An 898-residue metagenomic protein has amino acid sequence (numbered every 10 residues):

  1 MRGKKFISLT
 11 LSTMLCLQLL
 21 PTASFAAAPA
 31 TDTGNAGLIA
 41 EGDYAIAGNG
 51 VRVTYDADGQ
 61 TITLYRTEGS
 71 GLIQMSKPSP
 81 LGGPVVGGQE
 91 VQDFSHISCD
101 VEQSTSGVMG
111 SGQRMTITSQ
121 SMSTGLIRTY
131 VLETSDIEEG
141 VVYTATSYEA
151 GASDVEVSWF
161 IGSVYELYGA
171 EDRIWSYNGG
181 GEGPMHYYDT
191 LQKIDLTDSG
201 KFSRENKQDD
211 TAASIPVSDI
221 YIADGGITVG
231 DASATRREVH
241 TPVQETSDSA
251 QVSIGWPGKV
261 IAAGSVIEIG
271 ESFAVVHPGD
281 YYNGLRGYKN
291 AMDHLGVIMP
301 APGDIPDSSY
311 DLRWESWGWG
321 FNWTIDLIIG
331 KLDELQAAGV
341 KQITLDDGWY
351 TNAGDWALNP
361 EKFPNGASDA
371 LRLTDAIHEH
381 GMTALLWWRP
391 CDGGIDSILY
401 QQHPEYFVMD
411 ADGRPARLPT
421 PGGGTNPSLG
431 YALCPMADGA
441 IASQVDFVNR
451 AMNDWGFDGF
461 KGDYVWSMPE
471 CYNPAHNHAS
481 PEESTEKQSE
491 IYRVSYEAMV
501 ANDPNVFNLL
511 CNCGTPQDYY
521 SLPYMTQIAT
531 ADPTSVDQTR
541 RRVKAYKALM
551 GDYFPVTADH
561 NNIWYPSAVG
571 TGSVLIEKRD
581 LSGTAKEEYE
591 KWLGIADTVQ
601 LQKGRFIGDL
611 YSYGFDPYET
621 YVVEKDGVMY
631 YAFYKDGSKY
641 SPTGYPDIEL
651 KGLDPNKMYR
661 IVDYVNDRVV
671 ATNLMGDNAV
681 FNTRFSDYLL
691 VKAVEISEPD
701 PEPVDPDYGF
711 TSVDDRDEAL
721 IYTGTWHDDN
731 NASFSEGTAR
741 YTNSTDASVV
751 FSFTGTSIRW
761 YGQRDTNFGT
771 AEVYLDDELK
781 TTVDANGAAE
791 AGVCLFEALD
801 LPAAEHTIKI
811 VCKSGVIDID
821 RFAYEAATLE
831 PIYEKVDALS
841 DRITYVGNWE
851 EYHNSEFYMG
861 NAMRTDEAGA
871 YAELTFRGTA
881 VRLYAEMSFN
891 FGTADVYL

Functional and structural regions predicted by a protein language model:
L19-T31: Sec-dependent signal peptide cleavage junction
D32-Y44, G48-V51, G71-P242, V662-Y664: Polysaccharide-binding surfaces and accessory modules of carbohydrate-active proteins
A47, M122, K201-P302: Beta-strand-rich recognition/accessory modules
T211-A213, Y221, L610-P655, L689-E698 (+2 more regions): Carbohydrate-binding surface patches
Y310-V445, N449, F457-G459, S467-N477: Aromatic-lined carbohydrate-binding/catalytic grooves of carbohydrate-active enzymes
Q401-A442, S489-E587: Glycan-recognition surfaces
N673-P701: C-terminal beta-strand-rich structural cap/linker in extracellular carbohydrate-active enzymes
D700-L898: Glycan-recognition surfaces in beta-rich domains, encompassing non-catalytic CBMs and lectin-like receptor-binding
